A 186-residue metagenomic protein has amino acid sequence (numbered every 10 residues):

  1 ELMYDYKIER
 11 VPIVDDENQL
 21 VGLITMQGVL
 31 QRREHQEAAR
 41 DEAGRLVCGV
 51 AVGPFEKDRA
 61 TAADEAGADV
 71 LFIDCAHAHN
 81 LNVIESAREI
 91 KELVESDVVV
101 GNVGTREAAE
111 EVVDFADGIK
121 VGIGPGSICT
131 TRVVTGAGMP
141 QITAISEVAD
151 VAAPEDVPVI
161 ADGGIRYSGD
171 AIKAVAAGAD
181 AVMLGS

Functional and structural regions predicted by a protein language model:
E1-K7, V14-D15, L30-R33, F55-D64: The conserved cystathionine-beta-synthase
M3, V11, N18, C48 (+5 more regions): Terminal peptide-recognition signature
Y4-I8, E17, E42-G44, P54-F55 (+3 more regions): Short flexible coil/turn linkers enriched for glycine and charged/polar residues that connect secondary-structure
R10-P12, G49-G53, D69-N80, D97-V103 (+3 more regions): Catalytic beta/alpha-barrel core
Q19-V21, T25-A39, E56-R59, C75-D97 (+2 more regions): Active-site-adjacent beta->alpha loops and helix N-cap segments on the catalytic face of soluble alpha/beta enzymes
D41-V50, E89-G104, F115-G118, V151-G163: Short beta-strand/loop segments at the ligand-binding rim of alpha/beta enzyme cores
D58-A66, V98, V103-V121, A161 (+1 more regions): Catalytic cores of alpha/beta
A68-N80, G118-T135, I165-S186: Glycine-rich phosphate-binding active-site loops on the catalytic face of alpha/beta enzymes
